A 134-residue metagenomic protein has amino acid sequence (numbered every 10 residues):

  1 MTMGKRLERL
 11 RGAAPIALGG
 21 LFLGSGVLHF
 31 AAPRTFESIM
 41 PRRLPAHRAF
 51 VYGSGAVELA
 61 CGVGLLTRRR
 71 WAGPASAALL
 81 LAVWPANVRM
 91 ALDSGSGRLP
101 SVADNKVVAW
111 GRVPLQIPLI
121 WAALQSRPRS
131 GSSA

Functional and structural regions predicted by a protein language model:
M1-A134: Short amphipathic, positively biased membrane-proximal segments that drive organelle/inner-membrane targeting
